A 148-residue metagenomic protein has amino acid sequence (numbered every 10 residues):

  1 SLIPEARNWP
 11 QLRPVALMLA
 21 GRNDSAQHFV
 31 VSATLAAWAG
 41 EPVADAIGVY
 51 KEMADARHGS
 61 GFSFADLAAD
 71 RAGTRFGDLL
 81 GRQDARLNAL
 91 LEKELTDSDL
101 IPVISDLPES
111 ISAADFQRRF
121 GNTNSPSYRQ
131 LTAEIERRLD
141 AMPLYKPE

Functional and structural regions predicted by a protein language model:
S1-A46, A56-L67, R71-E148: Intrinsically disordered, low-complexity, mixed-charge
